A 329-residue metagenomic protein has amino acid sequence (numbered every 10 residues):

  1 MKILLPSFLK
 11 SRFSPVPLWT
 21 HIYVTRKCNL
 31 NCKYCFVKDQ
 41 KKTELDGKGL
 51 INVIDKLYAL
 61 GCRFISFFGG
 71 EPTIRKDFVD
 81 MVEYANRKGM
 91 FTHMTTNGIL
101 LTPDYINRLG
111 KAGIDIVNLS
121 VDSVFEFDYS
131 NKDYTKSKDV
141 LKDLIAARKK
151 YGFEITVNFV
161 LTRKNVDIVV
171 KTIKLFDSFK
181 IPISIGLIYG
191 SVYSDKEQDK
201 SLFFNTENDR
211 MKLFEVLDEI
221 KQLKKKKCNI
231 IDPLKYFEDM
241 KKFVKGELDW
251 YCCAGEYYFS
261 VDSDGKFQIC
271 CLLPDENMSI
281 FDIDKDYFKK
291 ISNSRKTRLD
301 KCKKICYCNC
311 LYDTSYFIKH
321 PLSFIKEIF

Functional and structural regions predicted by a protein language model:
M1-I116, S191, V216, E327-F329: Conserved alpha-helical substructure of the radical SAM core
S11, D249-Y251, D264-F329: Flexible mid-to-C-terminal extensions adjoining Fe-S/redox cofactors in radical SAM and related proteins
P17-W19, E154-T156, K303: Short, solvent-exposed beta-strand edge segments and adjacent coil->beta transition regions
L18-W19, K235-K241, G255, F259 (+1 more regions): Short, intrinsically disordered, charge-biased short linear motifs at domain edges
V24, A85, S137, F176 (+4 more regions): Generic structural signal for small/hydrophobic residues in well-ordered secondary structure, especially within
C35-K38, E197-F204, I283-F288: Short glycine/proline- and charge-enriched loop/turn segments that cap or connect secondary-structure elements
D39, G69, V121, L187 (+1 more regions): Residues that line or immediately flank small-molecule/substrate-binding pockets and catalytic motifs
L45, F91, N107, K111-I116 (+4 more regions): Radical SAM enzyme [4Fe-4S]-AdoMet core and its adjacent flexible, acidic and glycine-rich loops/tails across
